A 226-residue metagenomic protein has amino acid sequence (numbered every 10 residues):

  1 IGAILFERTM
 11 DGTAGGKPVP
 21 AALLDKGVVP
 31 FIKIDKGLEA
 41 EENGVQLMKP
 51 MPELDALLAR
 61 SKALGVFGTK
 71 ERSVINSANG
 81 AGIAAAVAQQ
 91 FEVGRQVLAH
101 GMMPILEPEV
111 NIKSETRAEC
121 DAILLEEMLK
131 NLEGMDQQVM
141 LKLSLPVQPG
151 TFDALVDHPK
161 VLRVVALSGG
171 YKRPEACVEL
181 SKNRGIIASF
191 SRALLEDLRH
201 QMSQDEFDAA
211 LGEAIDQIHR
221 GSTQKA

Functional and structural regions predicted by a protein language model:
I1-F67, I75-S77, E127-L143, V147-A226: Alpha/beta catalytic barrel-like cores
T69, S73-K142: Eukaryote-skewed repeat-based solenoidal scaffolds used as protein-protein interaction platforms, primarily
